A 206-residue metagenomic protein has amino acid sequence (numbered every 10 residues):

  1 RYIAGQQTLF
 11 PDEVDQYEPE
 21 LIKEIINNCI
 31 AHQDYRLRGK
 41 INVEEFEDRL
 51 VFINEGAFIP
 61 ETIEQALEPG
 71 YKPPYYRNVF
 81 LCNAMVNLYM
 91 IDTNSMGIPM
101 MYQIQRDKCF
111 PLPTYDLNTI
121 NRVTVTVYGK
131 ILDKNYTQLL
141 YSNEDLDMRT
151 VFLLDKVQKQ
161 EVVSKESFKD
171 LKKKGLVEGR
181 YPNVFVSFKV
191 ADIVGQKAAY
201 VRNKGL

Functional and structural regions predicted by a protein language model:
R1-L206: C-terminal regulatory or interaction extensions
